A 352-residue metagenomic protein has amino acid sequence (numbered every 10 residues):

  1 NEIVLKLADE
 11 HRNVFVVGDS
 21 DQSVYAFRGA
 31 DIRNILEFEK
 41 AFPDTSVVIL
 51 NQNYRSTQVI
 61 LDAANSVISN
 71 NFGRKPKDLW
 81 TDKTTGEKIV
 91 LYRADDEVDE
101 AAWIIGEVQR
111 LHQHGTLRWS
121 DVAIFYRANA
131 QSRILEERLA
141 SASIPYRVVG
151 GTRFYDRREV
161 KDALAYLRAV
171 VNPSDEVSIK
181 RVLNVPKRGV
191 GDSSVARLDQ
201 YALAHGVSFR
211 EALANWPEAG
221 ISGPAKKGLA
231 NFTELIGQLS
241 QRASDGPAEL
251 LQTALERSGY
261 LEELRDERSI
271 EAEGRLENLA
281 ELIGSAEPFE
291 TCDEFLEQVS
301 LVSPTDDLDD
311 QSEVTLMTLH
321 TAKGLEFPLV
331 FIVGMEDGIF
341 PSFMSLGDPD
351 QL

Functional and structural regions predicted by a protein language model:
N1-E37, Q52-S56, A254: Conserved helicase NTPase motor core
E10-N13, D19-D21, F42-S46, T84-I89 (+4 more regions): Short glycine-/polar-rich loops that comprise or flank the Walker A/P-loop and associated switch/sensor motifs
G18-D21, R28-I32, Q52-Y54, A64-N65 (+4 more regions): A short beta-strand-to-loop transition that corresponds to the Sensor-1 phosphate-sensing loop of AAA+ P-loop ATPases
D21-A26, R55-S56, V148-V171, L183: Short alpha-helix plus adjacent loop in nuclease-associated cores
S23-A26, S56-D62, S69-N70, P76-K77 (+5 more regions): Switch/connector loops and helix/strand junctions flanking conserved nucleotide-binding motifs in nucleotide-processing
V24-R28, V48, Y92-R93, M344-L352: Flexible beta-alpha connector loops of hexameric P-loop NTPases
P43-S46, N51-P145, R168-P173, R242: Helicase P-loop NTPase motor core
S132-I144, R157, L164-L352: Conserved helicase C-terminal RecA-like lobe
